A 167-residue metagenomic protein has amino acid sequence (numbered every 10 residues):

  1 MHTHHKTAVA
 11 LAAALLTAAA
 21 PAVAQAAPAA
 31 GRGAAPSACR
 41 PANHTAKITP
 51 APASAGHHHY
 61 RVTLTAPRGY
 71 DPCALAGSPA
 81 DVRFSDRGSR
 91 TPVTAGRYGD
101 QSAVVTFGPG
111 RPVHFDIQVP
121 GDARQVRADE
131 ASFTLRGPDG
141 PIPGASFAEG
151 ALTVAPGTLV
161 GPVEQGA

Functional and structural regions predicted by a protein language model:
M1-H58, G96, R111-H114, R124-A128 (+1 more regions): Membrane engagement elements in two modes
H44-F84: Short, surface-exposed binding/anchoring microloops in extracellular/periplasmic proteins
D71-P109: The feature marks short-to-medium sequence segments in extracytoplasmic or secretory-pathway proteins
G77, A128-E130: Short edge beta-strand segments in beta-sheet-rich domains
